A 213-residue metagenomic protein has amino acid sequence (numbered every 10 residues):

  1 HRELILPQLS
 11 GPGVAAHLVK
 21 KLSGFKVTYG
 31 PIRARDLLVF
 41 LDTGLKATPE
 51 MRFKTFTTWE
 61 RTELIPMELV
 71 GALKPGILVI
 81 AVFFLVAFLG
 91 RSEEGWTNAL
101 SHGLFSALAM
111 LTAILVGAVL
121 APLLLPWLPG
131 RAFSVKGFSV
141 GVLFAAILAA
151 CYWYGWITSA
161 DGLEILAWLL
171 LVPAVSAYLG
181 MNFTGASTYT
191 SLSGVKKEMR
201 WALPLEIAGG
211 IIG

Functional and structural regions predicted by a protein language model:
H1-I32: Soluble N-terminal domains of membrane-associated systems
L9, V27, M110-I114, I165 (+3 more regions): Hydrophobic alpha-helical scaffolding
V14, I32-R35, L115, V119 (+3 more regions): Conserved active-site and cofactor/substrate-binding residues in soluble primary-metabolism enzymes
V14, L22-V27, M51-F53, A87 (+2 more regions): Hydrophobic alpha-helical transmembrane segments
G24, D42-K46, E50, P129 (+2 more regions): Generic secondary-structure signature for well-ordered alpha-helical cores
I32-K74: Cytosolic juxtamembrane regions of integral membrane proteins
I65-C151: Core alpha-helical transmembrane segments of integral membrane proteins
P122, P126, S134-G213: Generic detector of multi-pass transmembrane helix bundles and their immediately adjacent loops in polytopic membrane
